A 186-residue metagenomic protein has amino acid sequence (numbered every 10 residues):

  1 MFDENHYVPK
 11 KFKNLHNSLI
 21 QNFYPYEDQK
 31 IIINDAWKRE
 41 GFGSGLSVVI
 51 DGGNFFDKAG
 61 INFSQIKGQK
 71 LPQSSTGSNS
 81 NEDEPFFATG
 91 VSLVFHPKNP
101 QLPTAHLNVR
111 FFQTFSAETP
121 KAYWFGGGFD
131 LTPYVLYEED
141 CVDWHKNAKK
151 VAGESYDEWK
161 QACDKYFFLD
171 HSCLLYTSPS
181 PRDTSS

Functional and structural regions predicted by a protein language model:
F2-T76: Gly/Pro-rich turn-and-neighbor structural signature
E4, P97-N99, F115, L131-Y137 (+1 more regions): A generic structural motif
N17-Q21, P25-Q29, P100, T114-T119 (+1 more regions): Secondary-structure boundary elements
S47-W124: Internal mixed beta-strand/loop scaffold within catalytic domains of large alpha/beta enzymes
I61, G127, P179: A broad, low-specificity signal marking well-ordered, structured residues that form hydrophobic/aromatic
S116, P120-W159: Compact, glycine/acidic-enriched structural inserts
S155-L174: Active-site/ligand-binding surface loops and adjacent short beta/alpha elements that line catalytic pockets across
Y176-S185: Single conserved hydrophobic/aromatic residue that forms the stacking wall/gate of nucleotide- or nucleobase-binding
